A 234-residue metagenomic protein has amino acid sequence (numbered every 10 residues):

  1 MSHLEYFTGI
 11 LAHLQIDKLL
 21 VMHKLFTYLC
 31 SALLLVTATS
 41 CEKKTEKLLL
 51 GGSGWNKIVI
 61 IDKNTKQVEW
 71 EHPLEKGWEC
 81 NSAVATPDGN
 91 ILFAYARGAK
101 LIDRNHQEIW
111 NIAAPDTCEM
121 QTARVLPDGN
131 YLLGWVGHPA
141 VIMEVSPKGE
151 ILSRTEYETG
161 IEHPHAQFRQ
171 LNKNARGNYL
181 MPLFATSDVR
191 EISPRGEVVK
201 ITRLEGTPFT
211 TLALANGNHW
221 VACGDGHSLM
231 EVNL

Functional and structural regions predicted by a protein language model:
L4-F7, L11-L14: Short hydrophobic targeting helices and cationic amphipathic motifs that mediate membrane/organellar targeting
F7, H23-S31: Sec-dependent signal peptide recognition, specifically the positively charged N-region followed immediately by
H13, S31-A32: Short, linear, compositionally biased motifs with a strong N-terminal bias
L35-T45: Bacterial Sec-dependent signal peptides at the C-terminal "C-region" and cleavage site
K44-L234: Secretory-pathway ectodomains
